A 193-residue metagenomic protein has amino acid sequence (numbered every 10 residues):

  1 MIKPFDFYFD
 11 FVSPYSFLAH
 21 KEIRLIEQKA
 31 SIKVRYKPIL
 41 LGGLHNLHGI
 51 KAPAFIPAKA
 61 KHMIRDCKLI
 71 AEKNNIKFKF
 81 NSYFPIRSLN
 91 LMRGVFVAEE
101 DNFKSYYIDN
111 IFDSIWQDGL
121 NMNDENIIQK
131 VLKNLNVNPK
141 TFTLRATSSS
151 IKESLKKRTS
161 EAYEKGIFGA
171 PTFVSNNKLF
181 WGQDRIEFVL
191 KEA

Functional and structural regions predicted by a protein language model:
I2-D6, V12-I32, N110-A193: C-terminal cap of thioredoxin/glutaredoxin-like
Y8, H48-A52, T143: Short amphipathic alpha-helical segments at helix-loop
F9, P53, K79-N81, K104 (+2 more regions): Short secondary-structure boundary micro-motifs
D10, L41, S88, I186-E187: Alpha-helix N-cap/helix-start and coil->helix boundary motif
F17-I115: Structural alpha/beta surface segment adjacent to cysteine/selenocysteine redox centers across thiol/disulfide enzymes
